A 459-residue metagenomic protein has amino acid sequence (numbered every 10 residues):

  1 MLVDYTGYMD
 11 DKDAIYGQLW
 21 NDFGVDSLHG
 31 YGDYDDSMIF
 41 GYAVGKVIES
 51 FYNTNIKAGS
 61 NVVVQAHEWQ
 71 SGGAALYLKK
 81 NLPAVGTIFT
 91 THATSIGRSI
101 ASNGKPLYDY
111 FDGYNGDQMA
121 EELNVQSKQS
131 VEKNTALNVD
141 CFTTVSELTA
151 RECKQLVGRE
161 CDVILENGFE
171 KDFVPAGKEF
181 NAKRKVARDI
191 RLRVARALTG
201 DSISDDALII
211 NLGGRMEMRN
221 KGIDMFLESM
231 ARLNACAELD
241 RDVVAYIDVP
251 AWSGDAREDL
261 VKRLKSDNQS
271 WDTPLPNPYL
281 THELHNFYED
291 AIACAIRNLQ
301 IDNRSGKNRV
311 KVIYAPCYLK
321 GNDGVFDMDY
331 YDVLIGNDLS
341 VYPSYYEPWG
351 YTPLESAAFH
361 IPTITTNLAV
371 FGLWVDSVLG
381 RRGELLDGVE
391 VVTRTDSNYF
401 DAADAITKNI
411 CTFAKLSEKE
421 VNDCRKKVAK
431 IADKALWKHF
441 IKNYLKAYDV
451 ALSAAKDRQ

Functional and structural regions predicted by a protein language model:
M1-Q459: Catalytic cores of nucleotide-sugar-dependent glycosyltransferases that transfer UDP/GDP/TDP-activated
